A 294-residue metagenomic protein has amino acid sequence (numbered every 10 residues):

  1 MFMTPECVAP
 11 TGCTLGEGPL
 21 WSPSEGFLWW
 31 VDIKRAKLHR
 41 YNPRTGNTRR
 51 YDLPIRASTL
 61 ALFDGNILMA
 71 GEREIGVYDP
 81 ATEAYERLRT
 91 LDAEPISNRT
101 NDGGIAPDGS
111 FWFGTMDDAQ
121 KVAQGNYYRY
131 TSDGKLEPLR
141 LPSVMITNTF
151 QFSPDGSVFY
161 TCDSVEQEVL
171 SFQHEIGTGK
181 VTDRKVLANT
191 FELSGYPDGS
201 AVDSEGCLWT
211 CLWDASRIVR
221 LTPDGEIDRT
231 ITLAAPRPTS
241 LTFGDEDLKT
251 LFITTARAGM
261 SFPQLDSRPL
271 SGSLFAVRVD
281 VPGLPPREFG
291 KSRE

Functional and structural regions predicted by a protein language model:
T4-P10, G46-D52, E86-A93, K135-L141 (+2 more regions): A short beta-strand motif characteristic of beta-propeller blades
T11-E25, L53-A70, E94-S110, L141-F159 (+2 more regions): Beta-rich, blade/repeat-based domains predominating in secreted/periplasmic proteins but also intracellular
S22-P23, L28-I33, L68-R73, F111-K121 (+3 more regions): Conserved beta-strand positions in repeat-built beta-propeller and related beta-rich domains
K37-H39, E74-G76, G125-Y128, E168-L170 (+2 more regions): A short loop-to-beta-strand structural motif that recurs across blades of beta-propeller domains
Y85-R140: Hydrophobic alpha-helical segments and helix pairs
E168, F172, N189-E226: Loop/turn-rich, solvent-exposed surfaces of beta-rich toroidal or solenoidal domains
F172-G179, V279-L284: Short loop/turn segments immediately following beta-strands, especially the blade-tip and inter-blade linker loops
T242-E294: Blade-level signature of beta-propeller repeat domains, shared across WD40, Kelch, NHL, RCC1 and BNR/Asp-box propellers
